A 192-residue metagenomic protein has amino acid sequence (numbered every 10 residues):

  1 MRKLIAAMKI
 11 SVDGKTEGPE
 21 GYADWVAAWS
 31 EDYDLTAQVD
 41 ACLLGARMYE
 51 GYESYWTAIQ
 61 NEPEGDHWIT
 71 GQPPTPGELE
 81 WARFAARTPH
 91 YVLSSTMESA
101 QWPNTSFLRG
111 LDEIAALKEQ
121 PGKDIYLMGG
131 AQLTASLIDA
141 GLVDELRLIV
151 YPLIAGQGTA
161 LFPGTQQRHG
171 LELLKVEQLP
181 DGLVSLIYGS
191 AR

Functional and structural regions predicted by a protein language model:
M1-R192: Enzymes that bind and transform nitrogen-containing heteroaromatic metabolites
